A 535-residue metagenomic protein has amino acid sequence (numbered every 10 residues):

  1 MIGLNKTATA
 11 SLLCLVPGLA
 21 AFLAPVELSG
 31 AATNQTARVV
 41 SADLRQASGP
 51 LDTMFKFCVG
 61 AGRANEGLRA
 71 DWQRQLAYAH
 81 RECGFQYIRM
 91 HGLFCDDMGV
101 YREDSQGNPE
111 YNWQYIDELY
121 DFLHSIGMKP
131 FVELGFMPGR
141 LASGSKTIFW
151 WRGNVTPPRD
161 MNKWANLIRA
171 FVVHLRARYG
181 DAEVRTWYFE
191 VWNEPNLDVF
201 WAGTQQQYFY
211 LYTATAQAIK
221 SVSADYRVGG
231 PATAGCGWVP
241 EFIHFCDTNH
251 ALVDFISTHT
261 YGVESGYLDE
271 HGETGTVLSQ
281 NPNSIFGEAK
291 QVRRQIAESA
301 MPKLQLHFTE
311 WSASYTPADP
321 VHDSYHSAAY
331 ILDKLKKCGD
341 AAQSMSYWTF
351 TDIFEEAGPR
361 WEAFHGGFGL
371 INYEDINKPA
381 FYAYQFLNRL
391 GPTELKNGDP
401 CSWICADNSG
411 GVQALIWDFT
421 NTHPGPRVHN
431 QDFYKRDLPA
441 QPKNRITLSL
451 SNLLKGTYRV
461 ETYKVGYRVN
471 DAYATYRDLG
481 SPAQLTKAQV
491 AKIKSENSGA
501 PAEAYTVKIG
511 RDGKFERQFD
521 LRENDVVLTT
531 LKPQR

Functional and structural regions predicted by a protein language model:
M1-A8: N-terminal secretory signal peptides that target proteins for export/translocation
A10-A24: Bacterial N-terminal signal peptides
F22-Y188, A202-G235, T248-A251, A297-K303 (+4 more regions): Non-catalytic accessory regions flanking glycosidase/transglycosidase catalytic cores in CAZymes
N65, F94-R102, G139, W192-D198 (+3 more regions): Conserved radical SAM core fold
L175, P195-Q207, G230-C246, D254-I296 (+1 more regions): Substrate-binding/catalytic cleft of secreted carbohydrate-active enzymes, primarily glycoside hydrolases
A232-S257, L306, W311-Y330, K334-G339 (+1 more regions): Substrate-binding cleft/loops of secretory-pathway carbohydrate-active enzymes
V263-P320, K334, D340-D352, R389 (+1 more regions): Glycoside hydrolase catalytic-domain groove-lining segments
G287, H326-D333, P379-Y382: Generic recognition of stable, solvent-exposed alpha-helical segments in well-folded globular domains
